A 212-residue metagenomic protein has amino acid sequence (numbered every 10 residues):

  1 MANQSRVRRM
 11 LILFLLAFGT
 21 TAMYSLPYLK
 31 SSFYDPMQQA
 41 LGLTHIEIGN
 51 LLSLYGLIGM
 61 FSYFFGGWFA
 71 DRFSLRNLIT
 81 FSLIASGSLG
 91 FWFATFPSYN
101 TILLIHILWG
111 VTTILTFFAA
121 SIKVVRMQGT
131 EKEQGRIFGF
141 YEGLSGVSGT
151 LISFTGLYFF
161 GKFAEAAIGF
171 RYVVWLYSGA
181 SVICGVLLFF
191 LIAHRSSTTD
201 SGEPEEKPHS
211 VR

Functional and structural regions predicted by a protein language model:
M1-R6, S196-R212: Juxtamembrane intracellular "pre-TM" segments in multi-pass secondary transporters
L11-H45, G66, I152-S153: Extracytoplasmic
N50-W68: Central cavity-lining transmembrane alpha-helices of secondary-active solute carriers, predominantly the Major
I84-S98: C-terminal ends and interior cores of transmembrane alpha-helices in multi-pass membrane transporters/permeases
I105-L144: Cytoplasmic helix-loop-helix junction between adjacent transmembrane helices in 12-TM secondary transporters
G135-F160: Glycine-rich segments within core transmembrane alpha-helices of 12-TM secondary carriers
G156, S178-S201: C-terminal membrane-cytosol helix-exit motif in multi-pass small-molecule transporters
